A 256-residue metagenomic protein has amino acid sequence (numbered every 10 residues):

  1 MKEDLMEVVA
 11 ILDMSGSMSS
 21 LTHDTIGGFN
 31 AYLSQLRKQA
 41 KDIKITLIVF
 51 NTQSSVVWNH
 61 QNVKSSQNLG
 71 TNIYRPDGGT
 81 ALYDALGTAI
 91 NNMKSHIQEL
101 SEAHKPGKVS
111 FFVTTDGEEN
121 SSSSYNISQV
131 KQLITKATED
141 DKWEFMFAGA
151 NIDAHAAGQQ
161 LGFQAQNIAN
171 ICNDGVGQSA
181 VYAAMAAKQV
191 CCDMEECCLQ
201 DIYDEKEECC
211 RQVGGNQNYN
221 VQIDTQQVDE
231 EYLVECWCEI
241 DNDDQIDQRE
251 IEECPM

Functional and structural regions predicted by a protein language model:
M1-M256: Acidic, low-complexity intrinsically disordered regions
